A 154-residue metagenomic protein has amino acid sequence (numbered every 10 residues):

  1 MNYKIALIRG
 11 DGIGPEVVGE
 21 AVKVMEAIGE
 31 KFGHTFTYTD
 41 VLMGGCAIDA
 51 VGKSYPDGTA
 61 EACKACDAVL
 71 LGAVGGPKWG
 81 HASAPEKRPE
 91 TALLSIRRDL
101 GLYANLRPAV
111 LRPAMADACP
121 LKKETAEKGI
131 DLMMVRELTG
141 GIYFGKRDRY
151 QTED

Functional and structural regions predicted by a protein language model:
M1-G12, E30, T37, G45-D154: Anion-binding alpha/beta catalytic cores of soluble intermediary-metabolism enzymes, centered on
I13-V18: Short N-terminal binding/cap micro-motifs at the start of the first secondary-structure element
G19-F32: Short catalytic helix/loop segments, enriched in acidic residues and glycine and frequently bearing histidine
V41: The conserved SAM/SAH-binding core of class I Rossmann-like methyltransferase domains, concentrating on the hydrophobic
